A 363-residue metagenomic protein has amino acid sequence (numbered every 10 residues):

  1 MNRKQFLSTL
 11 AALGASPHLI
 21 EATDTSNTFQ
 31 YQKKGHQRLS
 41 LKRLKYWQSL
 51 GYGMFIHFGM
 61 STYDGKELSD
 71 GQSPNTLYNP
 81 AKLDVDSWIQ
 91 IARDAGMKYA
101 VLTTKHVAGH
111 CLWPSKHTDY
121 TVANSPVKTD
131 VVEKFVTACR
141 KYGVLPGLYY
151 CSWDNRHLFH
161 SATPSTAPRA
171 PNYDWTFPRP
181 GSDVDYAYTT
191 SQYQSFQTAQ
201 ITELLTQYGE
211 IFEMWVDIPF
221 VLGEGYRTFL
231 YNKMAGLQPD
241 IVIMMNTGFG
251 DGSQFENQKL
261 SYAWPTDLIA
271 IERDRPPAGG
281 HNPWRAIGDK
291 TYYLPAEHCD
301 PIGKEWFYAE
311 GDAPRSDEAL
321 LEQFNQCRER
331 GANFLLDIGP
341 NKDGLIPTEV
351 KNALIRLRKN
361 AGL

Functional and structural regions predicted by a protein language model:
M1-L7: Twin-arginine (Tat) signal peptide motif
L7-G14, T23-L363: Mature catalytic domains of secreted/periplasmic carbohydrate-active enzymes
